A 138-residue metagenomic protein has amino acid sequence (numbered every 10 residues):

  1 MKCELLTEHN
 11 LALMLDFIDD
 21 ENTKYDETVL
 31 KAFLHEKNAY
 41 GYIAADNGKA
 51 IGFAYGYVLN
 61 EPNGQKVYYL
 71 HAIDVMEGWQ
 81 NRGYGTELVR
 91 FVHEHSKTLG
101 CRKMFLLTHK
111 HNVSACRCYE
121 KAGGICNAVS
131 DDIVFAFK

Functional and structural regions predicted by a protein language model:
M1-Q65, H71, R90, D132: Acetyl-CoA-dependent GNAT
M76-G78, R82, K110-H111: Active-site acidic-Proline motif in GNAT/NAT acetyltransferases
W79, G83-F91: Conserved acetyl-CoA pyrophosphate-binding loop and the N-cap/start of the following alpha-helix in GNAT-like
T86, R102, K110-V129, F137: Conserved active-site alpha-helix within GNAT-family acetyltransferase domains
S96-L107: Conserved GNAT acetyl-CoA-binding A-motif
